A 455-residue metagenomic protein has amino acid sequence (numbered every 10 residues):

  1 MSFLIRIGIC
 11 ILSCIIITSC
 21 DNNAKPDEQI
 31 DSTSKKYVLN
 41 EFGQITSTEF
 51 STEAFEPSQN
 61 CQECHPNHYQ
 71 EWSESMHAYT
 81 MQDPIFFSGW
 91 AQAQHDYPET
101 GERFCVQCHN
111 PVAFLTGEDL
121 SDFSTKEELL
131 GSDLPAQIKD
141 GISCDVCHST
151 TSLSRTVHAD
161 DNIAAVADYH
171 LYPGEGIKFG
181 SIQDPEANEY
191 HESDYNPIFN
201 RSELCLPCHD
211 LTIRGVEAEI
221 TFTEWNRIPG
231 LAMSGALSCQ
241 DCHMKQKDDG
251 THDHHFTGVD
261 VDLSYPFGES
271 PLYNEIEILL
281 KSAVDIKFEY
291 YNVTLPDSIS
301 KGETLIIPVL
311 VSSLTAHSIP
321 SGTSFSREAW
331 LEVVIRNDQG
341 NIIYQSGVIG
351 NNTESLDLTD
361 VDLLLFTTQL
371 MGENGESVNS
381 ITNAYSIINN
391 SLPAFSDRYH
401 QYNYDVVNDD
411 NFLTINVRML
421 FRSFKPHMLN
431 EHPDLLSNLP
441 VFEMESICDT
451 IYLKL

Functional and structural regions predicted by a protein language model:
S2-C10: Sec-dependent signal peptide recognition, specifically the positively charged N-region followed immediately by
T18-S19: C-terminal motif of bacterial Sec signal peptides marking the signal peptidase cleavage site
P26-T52, E71-Y97, D122-Y385, N390-A394 (+3 more regions): Primarily the internal scaffold of c-type cytochrome electron-transfer domains, especially repeated/multiheme c-type
E63, Q82-S121: Long, well-ordered hydrophobic secondary-structure segments characteristic of membrane-embedded and membrane-proximal
T304, D410-T414: Extracellular Ig-like/FN3 beta-sandwich strand-entry sites
